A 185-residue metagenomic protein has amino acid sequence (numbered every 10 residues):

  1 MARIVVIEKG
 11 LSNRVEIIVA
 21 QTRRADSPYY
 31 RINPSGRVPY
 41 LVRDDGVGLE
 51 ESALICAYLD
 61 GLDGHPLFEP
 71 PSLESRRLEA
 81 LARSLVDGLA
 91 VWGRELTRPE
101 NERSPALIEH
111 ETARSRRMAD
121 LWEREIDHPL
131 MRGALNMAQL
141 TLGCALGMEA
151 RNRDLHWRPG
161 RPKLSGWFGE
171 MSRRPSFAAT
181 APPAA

Functional and structural regions predicted by a protein language model:
M1-P105: GST-like domain detector, emphasizing the conserved glutathione-binding G-site in the N-terminal thioredoxin-like
I7, R151, R173: Short polybasic/polar patches that bind polyanions
D44, G143, P183: Conserved residues at the C-terminal ends of beta-strands
C56, D60, R76, A119 (+2 more regions): Non-transmembrane alpha-helical segments in soluble domains of secreted/periplasmic/extracellular proteins
G64, D87, D127, S176-F177: Generic structural signal for secondary-structure transition and capping sites
L67-P70, A134, P159, A178-P183: Short, hydrophobic secondary-structure boundary micro-motifs
A82-G169: GST-like fold's C-terminal all-alpha helical module
R124-I126, M171-A185: Charged/polar, low-hydrophobicity segments characteristic of intrinsically disordered regions and flexible loops
